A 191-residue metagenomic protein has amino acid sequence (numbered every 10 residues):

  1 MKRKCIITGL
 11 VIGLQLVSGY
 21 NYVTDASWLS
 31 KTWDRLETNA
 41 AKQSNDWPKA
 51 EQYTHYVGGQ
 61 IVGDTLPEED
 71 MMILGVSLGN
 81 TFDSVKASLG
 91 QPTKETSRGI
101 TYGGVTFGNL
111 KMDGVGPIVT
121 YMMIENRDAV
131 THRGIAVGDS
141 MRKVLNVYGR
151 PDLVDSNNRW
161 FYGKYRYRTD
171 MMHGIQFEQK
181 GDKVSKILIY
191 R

Functional and structural regions predicted by a protein language model:
M1-A26: Sec-dependent N-terminal signal peptides of Gram-positive bacterial secreted proteins and lipoproteins
S18-L36, A40: Sec-dependent signal peptide cleavage junction
D34-E37, Q43-M72, S77-I118, M123-R127 (+1 more regions): A cross-family detector of function-defining hotspots
